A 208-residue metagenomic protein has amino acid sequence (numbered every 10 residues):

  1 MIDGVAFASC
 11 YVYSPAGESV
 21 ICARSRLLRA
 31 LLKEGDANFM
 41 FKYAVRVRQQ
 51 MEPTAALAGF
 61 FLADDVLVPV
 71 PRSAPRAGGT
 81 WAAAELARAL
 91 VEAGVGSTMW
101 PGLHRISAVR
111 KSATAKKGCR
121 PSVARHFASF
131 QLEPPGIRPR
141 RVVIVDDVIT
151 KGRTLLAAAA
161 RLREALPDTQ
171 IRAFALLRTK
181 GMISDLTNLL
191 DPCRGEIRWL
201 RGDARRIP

Functional and structural regions predicted by a protein language model:
M1-V66, S73-A77, H104-R138: Active-site-facing substrate-recognition patch
V66, V143, R172-F174: A structural signal for isolated positions on well-ordered beta-strands in alpha/beta enzyme cores
G79-A87: Charged helix-capping and loop-helix junction motifs
V91, T98-L103, L132: A generic "structured core" feature
T98, R141, Q170-R172: Residues at the starts of beta-strands that form the adenosine-phosphate
H126-V143, W199-P208: Extended, charge-rich low-complexity interaction segments
I144-A158: A phosphate-binding catalytic loop at a beta-strand-loop-alpha-helix junction that coordinates phosphoryl groups
L156-P208: PRPP-dependent phosphoribosyltransferase catalytic core
